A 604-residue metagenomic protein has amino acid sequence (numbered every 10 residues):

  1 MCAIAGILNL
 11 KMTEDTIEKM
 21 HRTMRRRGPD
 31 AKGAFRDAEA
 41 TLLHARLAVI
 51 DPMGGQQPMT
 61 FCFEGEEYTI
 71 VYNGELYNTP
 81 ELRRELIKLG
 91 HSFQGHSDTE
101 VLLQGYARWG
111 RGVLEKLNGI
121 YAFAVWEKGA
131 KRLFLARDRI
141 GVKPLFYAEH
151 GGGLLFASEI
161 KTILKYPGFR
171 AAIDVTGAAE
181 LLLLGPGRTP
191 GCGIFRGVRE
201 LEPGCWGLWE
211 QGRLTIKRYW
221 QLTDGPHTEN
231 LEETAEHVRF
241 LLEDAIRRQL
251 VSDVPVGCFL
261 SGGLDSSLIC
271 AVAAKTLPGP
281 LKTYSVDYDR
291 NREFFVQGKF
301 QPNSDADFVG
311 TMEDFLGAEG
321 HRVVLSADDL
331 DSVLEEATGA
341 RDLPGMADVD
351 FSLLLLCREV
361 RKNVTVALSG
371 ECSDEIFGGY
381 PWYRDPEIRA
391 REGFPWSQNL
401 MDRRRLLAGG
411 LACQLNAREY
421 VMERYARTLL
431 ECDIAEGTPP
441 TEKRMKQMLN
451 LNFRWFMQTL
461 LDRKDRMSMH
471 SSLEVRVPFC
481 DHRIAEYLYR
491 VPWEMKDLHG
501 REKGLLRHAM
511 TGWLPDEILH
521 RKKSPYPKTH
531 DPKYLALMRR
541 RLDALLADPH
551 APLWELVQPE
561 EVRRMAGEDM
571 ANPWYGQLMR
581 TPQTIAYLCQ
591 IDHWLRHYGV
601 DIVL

Functional and structural regions predicted by a protein language model:
M1-A340, L353, T511-G512, E517 (+3 more regions): Cysteine-centered catalytic environments shared across enzyme families
M1-I4, K88, G112, K165-Y166 (+5 more regions): Adenosyl-5′-phosphate
R84, L222-E229, N291-E293, E335-D342 (+3 more regions): Short glycine/proline-rich turn/loop motifs
G298, E335-G339, R361, Y383-D385 (+1 more regions): Short low-complexity, flexible loop/linker segments enriched in glycine and/or proline with clustered acidic
V364-D374, G378-Y380: Short acidic/histidine-rich active-site segments
F377-D402: A mobile, often basic/glycine-rich helix-loop segment that functions as the active-site lid/recognition loop
